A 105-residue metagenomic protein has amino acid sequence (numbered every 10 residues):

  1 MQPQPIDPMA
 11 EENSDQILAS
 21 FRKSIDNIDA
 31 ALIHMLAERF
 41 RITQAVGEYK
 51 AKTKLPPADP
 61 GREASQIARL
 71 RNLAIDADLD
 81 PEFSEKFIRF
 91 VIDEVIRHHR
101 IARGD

Functional and structural regions predicted by a protein language model:
M1-D105: Domain-level signature for soluble enzymes in the chorismate/prephenate branch of the shikimate pathway
